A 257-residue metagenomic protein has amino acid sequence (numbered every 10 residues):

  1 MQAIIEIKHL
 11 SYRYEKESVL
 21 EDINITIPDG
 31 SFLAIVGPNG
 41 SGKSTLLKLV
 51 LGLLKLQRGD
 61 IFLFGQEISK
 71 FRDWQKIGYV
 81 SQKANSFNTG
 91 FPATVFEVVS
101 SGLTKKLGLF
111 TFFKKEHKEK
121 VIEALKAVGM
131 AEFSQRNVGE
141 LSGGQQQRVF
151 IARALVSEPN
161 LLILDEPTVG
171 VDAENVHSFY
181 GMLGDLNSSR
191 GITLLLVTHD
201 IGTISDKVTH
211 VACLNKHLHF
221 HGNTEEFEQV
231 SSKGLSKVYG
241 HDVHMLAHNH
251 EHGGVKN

Functional and structural regions predicted by a protein language model:
L51: Helix-to-loop junction immediately C-terminal to a conserved catalytic motif
G59-D73: Conserved ABC transporter NBD signature motif
S100, K115-F133: Conserved ABC ATPase "signature" region
N137-L141, Q145: Conserved ABC ATPase signature
E158: Conserved catalytic motifs of ABC-family nucleotide-binding domains
L162-E166: Catalytic Walker B motif of ABC-type/P-loop ATPase nucleotide-binding domains
K216-G240: Conserved beta-strand-loop-alpha-helix hinge in the C-terminal portion of ABC ATPase nucleotide-binding domains
